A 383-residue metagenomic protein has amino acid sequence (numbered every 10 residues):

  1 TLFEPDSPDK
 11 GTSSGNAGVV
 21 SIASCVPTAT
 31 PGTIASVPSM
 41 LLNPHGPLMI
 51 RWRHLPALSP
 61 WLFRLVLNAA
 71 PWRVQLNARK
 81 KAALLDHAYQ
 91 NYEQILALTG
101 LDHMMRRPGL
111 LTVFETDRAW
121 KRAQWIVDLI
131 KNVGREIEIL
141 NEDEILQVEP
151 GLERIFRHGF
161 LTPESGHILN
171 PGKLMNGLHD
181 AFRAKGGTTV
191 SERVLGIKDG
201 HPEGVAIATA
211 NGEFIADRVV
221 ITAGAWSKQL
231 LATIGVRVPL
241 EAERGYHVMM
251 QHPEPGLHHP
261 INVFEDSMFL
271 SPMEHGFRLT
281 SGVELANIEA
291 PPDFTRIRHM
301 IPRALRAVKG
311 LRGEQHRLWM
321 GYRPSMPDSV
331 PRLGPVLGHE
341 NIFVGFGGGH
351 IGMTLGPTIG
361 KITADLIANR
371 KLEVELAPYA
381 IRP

Functional and structural regions predicted by a protein language model:
T1-E4, I139: Short beta-strand "acidic-cap" motif of Rossmann-like dinucleotide-binding folds
F3-P5, N16-V20, S24, T28-N68 (+2 more regions): Active-site substrate-recognition segment that forms the wall of the catalytic cavity or substrate channel
S13: Extended, charge-enriched "interface" segments that sit outside catalytic cores
G18-N141: Dinucleotide-binding Rossmann-like beta1-alpha1 core, especially the glycine-rich loop that anchors the ADP
L76-Y89, T112-R122, Q147-V148, F160-D180 (+2 more regions): Short beta-strand to alpha-helix junction loop
Q94-R106, A184-T188, V236, V308-E314 (+1 more regions): Surface-exposed helix-capping loop/turn segments at secondary-structure junctions
K121-V133, I145, L152-R218: Helical element adjacent to the flavin cofactor pocket in flavoenzyme catalytic cores
I137, P171, F264-E265, E289 (+1 more regions): C-terminal catalytic lobe of FAD-dependent flavoproteins
